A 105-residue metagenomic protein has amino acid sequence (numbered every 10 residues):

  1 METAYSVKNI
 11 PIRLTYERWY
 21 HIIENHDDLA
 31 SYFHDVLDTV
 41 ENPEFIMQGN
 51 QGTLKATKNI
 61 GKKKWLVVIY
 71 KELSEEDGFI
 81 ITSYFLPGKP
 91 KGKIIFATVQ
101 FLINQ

Functional and structural regions predicted by a protein language model:
M1-Q105: Ribonuclease/tRNase effector modules and their secretory precursors
